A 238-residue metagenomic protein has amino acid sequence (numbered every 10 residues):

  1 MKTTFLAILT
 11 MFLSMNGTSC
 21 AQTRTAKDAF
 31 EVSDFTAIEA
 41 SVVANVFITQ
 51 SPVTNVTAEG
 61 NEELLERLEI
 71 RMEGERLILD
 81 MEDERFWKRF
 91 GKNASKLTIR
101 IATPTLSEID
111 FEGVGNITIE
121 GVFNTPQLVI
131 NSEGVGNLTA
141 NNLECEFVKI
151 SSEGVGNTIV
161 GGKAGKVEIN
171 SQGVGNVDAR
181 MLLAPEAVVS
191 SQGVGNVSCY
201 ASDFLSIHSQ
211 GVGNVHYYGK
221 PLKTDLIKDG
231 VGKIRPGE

Functional and structural regions predicted by a protein language model:
M1-E238: Intrinsically disordered, low-complexity terminal regions
